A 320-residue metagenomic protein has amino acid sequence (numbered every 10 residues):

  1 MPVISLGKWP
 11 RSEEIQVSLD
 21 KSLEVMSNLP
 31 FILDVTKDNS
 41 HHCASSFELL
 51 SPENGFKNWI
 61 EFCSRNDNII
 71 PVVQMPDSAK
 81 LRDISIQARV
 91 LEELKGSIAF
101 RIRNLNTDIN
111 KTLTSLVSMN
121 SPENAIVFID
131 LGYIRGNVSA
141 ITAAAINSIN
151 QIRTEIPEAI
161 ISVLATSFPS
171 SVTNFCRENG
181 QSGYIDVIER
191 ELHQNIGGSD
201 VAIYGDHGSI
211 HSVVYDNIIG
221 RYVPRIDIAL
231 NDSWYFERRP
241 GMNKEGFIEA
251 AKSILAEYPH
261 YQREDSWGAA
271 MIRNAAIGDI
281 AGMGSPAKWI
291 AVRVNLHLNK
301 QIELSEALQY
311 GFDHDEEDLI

Functional and structural regions predicted by a protein language model:
M1-I70, M75-D77, V172-I320: Alpha/beta catalytic barrel-like cores
G55-Y215: Eukaryote-skewed repeat-based solenoidal scaffolds used as protein-protein interaction platforms, primarily
